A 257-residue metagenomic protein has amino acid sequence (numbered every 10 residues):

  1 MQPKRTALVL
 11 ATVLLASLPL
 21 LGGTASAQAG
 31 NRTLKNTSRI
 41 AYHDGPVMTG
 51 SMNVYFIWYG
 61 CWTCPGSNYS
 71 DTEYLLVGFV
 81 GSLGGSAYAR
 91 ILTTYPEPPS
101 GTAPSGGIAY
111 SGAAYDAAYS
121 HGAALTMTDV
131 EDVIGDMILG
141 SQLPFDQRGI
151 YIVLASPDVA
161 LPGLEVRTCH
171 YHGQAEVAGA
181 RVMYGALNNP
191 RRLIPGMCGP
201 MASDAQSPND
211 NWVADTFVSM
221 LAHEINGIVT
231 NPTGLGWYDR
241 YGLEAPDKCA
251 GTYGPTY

Functional and structural regions predicted by a protein language model:
M1-A11: Bacterial N-terminal signal peptides that target proteins for export
L10-P19: Bacterial N-terminal signal peptides
L21-Q28: Sec/Tat signal peptide C-region and signal peptidase I cleavage site
Q28-I134: N-terminal carbohydrate-binding/catalytic regions of secreted carbohydrate-active enzymes
N53-W58, A89-P96, G107-G112, G149-A155 (+3 more regions): Structural recognition of the beta-strand scaffold that forms the well-ordered cores of secreted hydrolase catalytic
G60-C64, P98, S156-P162, P190-I194 (+2 more regions): Solvent-exposed loop/turn segments at secondary-structure junctions within structured extracellular/periplasmic domains
P104-A175: Active-site-proximal segments of metallohydrolase catalytic domains
G179-Y257: Catalytic cores of secreted/periplasmic or lumenal enzymes
